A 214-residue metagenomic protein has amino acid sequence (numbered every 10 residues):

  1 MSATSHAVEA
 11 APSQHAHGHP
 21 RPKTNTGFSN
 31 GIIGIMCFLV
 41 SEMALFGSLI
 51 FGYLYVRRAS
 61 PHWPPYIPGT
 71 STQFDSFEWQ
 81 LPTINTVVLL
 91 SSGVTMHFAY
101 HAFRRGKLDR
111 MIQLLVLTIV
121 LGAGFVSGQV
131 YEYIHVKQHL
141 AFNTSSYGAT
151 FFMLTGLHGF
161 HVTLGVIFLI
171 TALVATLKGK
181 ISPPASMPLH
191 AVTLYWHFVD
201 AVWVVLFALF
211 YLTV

Functional and structural regions predicted by a protein language model:
M1-V214: ...captures the hydrophobic TM-helix bundle architecture rather than a specific catalytic motif, and can also fire on
